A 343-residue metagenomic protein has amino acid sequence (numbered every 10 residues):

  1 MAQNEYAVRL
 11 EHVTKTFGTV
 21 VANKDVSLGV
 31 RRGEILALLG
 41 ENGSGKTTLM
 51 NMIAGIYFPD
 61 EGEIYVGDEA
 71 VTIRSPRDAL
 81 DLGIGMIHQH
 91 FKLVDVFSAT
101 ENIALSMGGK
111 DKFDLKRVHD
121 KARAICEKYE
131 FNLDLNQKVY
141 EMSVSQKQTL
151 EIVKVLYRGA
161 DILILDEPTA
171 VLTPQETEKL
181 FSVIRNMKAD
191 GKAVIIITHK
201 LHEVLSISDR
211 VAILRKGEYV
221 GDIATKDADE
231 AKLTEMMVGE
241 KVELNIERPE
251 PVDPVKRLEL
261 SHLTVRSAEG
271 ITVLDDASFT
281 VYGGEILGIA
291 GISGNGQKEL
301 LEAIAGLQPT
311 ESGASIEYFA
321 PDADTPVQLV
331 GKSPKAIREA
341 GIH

Functional and structural regions predicted by a protein language model:
A2-H343: Glycine-rich phosphate-binding loops of nucleotide-dependent enzymes
